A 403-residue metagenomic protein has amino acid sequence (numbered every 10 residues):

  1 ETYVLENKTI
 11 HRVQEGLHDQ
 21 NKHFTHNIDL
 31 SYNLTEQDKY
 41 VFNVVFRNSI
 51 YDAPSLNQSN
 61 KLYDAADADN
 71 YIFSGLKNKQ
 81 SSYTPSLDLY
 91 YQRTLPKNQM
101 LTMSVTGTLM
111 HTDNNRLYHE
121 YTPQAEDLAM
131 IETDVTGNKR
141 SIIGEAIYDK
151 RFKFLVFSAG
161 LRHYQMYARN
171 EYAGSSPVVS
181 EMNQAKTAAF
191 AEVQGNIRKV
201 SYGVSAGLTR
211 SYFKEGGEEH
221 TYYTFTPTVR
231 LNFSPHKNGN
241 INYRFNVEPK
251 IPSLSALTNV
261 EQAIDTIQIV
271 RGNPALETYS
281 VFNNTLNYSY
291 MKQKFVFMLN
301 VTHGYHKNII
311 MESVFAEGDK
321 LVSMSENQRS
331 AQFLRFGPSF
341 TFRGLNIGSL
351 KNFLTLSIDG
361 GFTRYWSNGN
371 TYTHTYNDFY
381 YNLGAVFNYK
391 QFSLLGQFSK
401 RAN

Functional and structural regions predicted by a protein language model:
E1-N403: Primarily recognizes Gram-negative and organellar outer-membrane beta-barrels
